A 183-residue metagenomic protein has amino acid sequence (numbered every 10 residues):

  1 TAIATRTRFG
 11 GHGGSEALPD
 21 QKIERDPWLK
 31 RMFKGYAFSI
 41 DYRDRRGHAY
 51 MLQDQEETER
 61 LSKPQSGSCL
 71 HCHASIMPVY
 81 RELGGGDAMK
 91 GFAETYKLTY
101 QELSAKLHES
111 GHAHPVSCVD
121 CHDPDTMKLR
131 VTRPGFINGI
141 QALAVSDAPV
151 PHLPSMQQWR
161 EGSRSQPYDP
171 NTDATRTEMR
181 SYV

Functional and structural regions predicted by a protein language model:
T1-M179: Sequence context of c-type cytochrome heme-c attachment sites
V183: Conserved hydrophobic/aromatic pocket- or pore-lining residues that grip, position, or stack substrates in active sites
